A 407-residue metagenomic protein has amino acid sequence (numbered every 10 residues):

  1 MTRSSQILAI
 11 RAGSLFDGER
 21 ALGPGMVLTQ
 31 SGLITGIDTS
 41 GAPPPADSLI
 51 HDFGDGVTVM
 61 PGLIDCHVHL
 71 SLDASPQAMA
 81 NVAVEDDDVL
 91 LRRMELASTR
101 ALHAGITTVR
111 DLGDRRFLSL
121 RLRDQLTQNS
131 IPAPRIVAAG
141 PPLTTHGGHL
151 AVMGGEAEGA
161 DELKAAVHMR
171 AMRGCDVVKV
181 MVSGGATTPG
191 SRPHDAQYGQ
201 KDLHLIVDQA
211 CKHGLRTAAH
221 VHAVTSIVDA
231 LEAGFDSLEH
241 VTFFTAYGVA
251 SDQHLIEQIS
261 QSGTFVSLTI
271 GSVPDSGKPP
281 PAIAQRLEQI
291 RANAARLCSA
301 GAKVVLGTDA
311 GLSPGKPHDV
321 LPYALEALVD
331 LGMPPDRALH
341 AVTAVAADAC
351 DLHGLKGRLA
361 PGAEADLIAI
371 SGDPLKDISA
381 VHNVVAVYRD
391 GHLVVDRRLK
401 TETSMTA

Functional and structural regions predicted by a protein language model:
M1-P45, V57-V59, G372-I378, H392: N-terminal metal-binding scaffold of metallo-dependent hydrolase/deaminase domains
G13, V342, D348, P361-T406: C-terminal cap of metal-dependent C-N hydrolases
V57-Q128, K201: Metal-associated gating/positioning segment near the N- to mid-region
M79-R92, G148-A165, R216-A218: Active-site mouth loops of central-metabolism enzymes
R93-S119, A133-T144, C175-T188, L215-R216 (+3 more regions): Divalent metal-dependent hydrolysis catalytic cores, especially in the metallo-beta-lactamase
G147-H204: Active-site gating/metal-coordination segments in enzymes
T188-A292, A300-L312, G332-P334, D348-C350: Active-site core of metal-dependent hydrolases
E288-D373: His/Asp/Glu-enriched, well-ordered alpha-helical/loop segment that forms or immediately abuts the divalent-metal
